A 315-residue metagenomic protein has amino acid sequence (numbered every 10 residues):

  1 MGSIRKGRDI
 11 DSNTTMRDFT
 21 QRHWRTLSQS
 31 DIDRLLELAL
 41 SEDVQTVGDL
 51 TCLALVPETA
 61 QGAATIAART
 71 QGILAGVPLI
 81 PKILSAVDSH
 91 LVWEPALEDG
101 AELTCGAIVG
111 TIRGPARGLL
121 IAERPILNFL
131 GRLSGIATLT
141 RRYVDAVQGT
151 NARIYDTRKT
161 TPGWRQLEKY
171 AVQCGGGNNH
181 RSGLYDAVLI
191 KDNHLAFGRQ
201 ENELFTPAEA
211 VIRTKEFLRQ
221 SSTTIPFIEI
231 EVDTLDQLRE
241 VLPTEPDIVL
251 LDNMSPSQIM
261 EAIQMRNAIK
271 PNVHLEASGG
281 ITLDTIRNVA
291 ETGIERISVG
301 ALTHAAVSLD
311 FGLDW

Functional and structural regions predicted by a protein language model:
G2-E229, D233, R239-T244, I248 (+4 more regions): Acidic/glycine-rich phosphate/pyrophosphate-binding loops and surrounding catalytic core that coordinate Mg2+
N253, G279, A301: Short secondary-structure boundary segments
G312-W315: Active-site loop ensemble at the mouth of alpha/beta enzyme cores that anchors a bound cofactor
